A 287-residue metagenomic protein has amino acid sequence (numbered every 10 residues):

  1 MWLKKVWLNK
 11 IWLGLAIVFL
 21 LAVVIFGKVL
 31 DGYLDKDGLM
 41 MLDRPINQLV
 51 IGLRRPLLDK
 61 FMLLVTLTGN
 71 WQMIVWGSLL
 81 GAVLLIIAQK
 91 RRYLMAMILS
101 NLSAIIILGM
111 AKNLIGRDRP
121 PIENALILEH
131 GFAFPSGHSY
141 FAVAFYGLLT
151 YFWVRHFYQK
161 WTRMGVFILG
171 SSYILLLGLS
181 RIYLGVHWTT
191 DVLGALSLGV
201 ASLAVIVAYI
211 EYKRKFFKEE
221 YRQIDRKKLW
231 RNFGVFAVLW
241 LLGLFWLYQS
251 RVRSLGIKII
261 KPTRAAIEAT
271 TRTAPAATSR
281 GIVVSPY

Functional and structural regions predicted by a protein language model:
M1-W2, I224: Intrinsically disordered, low-complexity non-transmembrane regions of multi-pass membrane transporters
W2-F132, A144, L148-R155, M164 (+2 more regions): Hydrophobic alpha-helical bundle signature of multipass membrane enzymes
R55, N70, Q159, T271-A274: Intrinsic-disorder/low-complexity, polar/charged segments
L108, N113-I115, L177, E268 (+1 more regions): General helical secondary-structure elements
R119, F145, W188, E268-T271 (+1 more regions): Enrichment for repetitive, rod-forming helical segments
A125-G256: Membrane-embedded catalytic cores of phosphoryl/pyrophosphoryl-handling enzymes
V252-T271, A276-T278, I282-Y287: Membrane-interface segments at or immediately adjacent to transmembrane helices that form the boundary between
